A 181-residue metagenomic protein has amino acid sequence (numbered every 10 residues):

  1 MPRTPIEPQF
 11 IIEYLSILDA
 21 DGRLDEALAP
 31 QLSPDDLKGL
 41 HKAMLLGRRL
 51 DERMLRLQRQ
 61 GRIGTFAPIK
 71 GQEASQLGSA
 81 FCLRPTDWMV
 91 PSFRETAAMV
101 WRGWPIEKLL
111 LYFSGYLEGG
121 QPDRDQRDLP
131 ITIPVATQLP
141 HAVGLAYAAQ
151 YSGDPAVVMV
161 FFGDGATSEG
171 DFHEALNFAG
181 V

Functional and structural regions predicted by a protein language model:
M1-A29: Charged, compositionally biased N-terminal leader segments and the immediate start of the first structured element
Q9, L15-D19, K42-L55: N-terminal glycine-rich anion-binding loops that anchor highly charged ligand groups
D35, G39-L40: Positively charged, low-complexity intrinsically disordered leader regions
R49-E52, R56-V181: Cofactor-binding active-site loop characterized by glycine-rich and histidine/acidic residues
